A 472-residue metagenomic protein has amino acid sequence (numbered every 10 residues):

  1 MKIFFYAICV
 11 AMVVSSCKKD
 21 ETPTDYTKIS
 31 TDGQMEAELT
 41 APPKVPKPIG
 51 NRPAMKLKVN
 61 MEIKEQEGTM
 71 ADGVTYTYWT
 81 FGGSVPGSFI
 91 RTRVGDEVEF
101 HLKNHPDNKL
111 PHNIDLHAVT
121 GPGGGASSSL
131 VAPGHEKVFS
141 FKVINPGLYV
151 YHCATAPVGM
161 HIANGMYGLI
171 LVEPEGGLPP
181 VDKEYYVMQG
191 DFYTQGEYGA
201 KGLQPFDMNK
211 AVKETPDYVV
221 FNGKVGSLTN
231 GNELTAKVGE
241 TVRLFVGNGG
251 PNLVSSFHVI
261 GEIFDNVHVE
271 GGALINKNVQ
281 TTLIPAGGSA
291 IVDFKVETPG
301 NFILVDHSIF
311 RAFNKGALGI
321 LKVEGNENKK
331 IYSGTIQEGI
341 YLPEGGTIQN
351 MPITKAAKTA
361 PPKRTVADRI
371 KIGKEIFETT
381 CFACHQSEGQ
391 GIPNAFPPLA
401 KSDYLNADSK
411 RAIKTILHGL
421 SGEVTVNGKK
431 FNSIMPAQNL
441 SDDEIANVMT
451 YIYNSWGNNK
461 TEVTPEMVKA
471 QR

Functional and structural regions predicted by a protein language model:
M1-T24: Bacterial Sec-dependent N-terminal signal peptides
C17-G123, S128, P133-V138, V172 (+6 more regions): N-terminal, post-signal-peptide metal-ligating segments of extracellular/periplasmic oxidoreductases, dominated by
G95-D96, H135, V143-Y149, G239-E240 (+3 more regions): Short tyrosine-centred short linear motifs in exposed loops/low-complexity segments
A154-P157, F192, H385-I392, L417 (+2 more regions): Detector for the c-type heme attachment site
N350-E378, G391-I392: Electrostatic cytochrome c docking/interface patches
K355-D368, V426-R472: Flexible coil segments in periplasmic/lumen-exposed cytochrome c-class electron-transfer proteins
G373, F377-S387, M435, V448-I452: The canonical Cys-X-X-Cys-His
Q386, Q390-N427, N432-D442: Gly/Gly-Pro-rich "capping" loops immediately C-terminal to redox-active cysteine motifs in periplasmic/lumenal
